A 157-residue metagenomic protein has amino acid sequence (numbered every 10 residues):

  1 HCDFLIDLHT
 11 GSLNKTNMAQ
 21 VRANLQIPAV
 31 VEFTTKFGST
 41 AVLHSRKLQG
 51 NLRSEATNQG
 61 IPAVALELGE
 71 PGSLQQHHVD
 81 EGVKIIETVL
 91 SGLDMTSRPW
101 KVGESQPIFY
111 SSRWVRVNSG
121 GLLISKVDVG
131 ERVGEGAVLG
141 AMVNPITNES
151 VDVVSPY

Functional and structural regions predicted by a protein language model:
H1-Y157: Structured catalytic-domain cores with a bias toward divalent-metal coordination
